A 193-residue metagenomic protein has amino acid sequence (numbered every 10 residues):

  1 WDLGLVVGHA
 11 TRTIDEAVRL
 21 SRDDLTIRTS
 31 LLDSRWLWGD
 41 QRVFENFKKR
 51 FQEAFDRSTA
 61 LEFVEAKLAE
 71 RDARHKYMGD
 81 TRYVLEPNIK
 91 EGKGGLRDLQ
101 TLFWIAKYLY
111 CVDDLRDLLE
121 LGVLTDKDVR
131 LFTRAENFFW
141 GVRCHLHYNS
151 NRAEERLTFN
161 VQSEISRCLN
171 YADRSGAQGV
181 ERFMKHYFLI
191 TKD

Functional and structural regions predicted by a protein language model:
W1-D193: A nucleotide- and high-energy phosphate-metabolite-utilizing enzyme signature
